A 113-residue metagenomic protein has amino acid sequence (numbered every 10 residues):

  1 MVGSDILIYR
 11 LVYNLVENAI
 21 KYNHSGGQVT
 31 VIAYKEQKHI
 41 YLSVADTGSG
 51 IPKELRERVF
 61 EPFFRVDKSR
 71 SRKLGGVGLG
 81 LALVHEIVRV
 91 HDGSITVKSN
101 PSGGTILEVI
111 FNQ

Functional and structural regions predicted by a protein language model:
G3: Conserved micro-motifs of the catalytic ATP-binding
A19-I20: Short helix-loop "hinge" at the ATP-lid/N-box region of the Bergerat-fold HATPase_c
G26-K38: Short beta-strand/loop element within the Bergerat-fold HATPase_c
D46: Acidic ATP/Mg2+-coordinating residue in the GHKL
I51-R65: Short conserved segment of the HATPase_c
G80, V84: Short alpha-helical Gxxx[C/S/T] motif in the catalytic ATP-binding
D92-G93: Conserved glycine-rich
